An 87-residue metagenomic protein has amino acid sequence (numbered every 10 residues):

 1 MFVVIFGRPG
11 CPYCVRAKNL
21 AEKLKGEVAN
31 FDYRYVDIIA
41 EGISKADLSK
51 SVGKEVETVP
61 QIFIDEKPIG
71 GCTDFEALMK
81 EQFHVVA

Functional and structural regions predicted by a protein language model:
M1-R34: Local sequence-structure signature of Cys/Sec-based thiol-disulfide redox active-site neighborhoods
P12-Y13, I43, G70: Short alpha-helical
R16-A17, S44, D74: Residues at alpha-helix caps and immediate loop-helix transition turns in enzyme cores, especially N- and C-cap
N19-A21, K50, E76-M79: Short, glycine/charged-enriched secondary-structure capping and boundary segments
V36-V56, F83: Thioredoxin-like thiol-disulfide oxidoreductase module
V52-F63, C72-T73: Structural micro-motif
I64-A87: Non-catalytic, surface beta->alpha helical segment in thiol-disulfide oxidoreductase systems
